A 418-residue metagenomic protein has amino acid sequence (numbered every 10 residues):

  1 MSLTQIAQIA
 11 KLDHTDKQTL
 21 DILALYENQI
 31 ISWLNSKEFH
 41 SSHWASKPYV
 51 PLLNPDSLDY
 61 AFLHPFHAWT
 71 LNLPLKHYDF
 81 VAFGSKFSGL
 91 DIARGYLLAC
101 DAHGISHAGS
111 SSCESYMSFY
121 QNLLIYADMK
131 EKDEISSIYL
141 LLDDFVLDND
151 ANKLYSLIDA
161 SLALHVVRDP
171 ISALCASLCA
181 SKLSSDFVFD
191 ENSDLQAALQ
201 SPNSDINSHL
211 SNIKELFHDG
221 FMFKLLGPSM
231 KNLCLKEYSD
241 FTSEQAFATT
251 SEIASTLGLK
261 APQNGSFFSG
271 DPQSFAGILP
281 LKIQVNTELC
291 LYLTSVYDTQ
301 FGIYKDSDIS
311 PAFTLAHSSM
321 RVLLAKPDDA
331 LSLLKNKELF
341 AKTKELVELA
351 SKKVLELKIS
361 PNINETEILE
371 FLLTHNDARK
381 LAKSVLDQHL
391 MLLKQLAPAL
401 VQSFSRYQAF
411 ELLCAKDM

Functional and structural regions predicted by a protein language model:
S2-Q5, D16-T19, E27, N192-L195 (+10 more regions): Short amphipathic alpha-helical segments that mediate assembly, nucleic-acid/protein binding, or membrane association
L3-L12, L20, P51, I125 (+15 more regions): Hydrophobic transmembrane signal anchors and adjacent membrane-proximal interface regions, especially in viral
T4, K11-D21, L25-N28, S32-F187 (+2 more regions): PAPS-dependent sulfotransferase catalytic domain
I22, L349-M418: C-terminal non-catalytic accessory extensions
V81, I92, L162, E237 (+3 more regions): Amphipathic alpha-helical recognition patches that constitute DNA-binding helices
G95, C175-A176, S251-S255, V322 (+6 more regions): Charged/polar, solvent-exposed surface patches and flexible loops
S111-E114, G227-S360, N364: The conserved 3'-phosphoadenosine-5'-phosphosulfate
N149-G265, L279-S295, M320: PAPS-dependent sulfotransferase catalytic domain
